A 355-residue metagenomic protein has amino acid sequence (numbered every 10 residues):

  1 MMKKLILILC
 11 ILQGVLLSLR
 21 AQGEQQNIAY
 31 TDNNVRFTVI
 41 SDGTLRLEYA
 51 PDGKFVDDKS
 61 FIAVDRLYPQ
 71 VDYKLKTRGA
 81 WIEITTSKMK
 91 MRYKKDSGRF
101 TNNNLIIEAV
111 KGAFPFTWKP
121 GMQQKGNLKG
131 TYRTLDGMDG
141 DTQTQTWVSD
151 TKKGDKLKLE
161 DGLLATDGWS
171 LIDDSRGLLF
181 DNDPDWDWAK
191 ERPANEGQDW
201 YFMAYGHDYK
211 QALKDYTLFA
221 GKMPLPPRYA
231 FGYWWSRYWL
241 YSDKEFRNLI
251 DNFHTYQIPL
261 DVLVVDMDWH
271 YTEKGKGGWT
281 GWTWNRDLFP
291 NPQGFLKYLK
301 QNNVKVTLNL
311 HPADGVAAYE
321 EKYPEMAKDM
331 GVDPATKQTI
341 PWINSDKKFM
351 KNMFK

Functional and structural regions predicted by a protein language model:
M1-E24: Bacterial Sec-dependent N-terminal signal peptides
Q25-Y49: Mature N-terminal segment immediately following signal peptide/propeptide cleavage in secreted/periplasmic
I28-Y30, R36-T38, V71-T77, I82-E83 (+1 more regions): Short, exposed beta-strand/loop patches in secreted or surface proteins that constitute
I40-G79: A low-complexity, Ser/Thr/Gly/Pro-enriched, surface-exposed linker/loop concept that marks segments flanking
D58-S60, K95-D96, N103-L105, D173-S175 (+5 more regions): Short, solvent-exposed loop/turn and secondary-structure capping segments
T77-P227, R237, D243, I250-T255: Catalytic and substrate-binding clefts that recognize carbohydrates or anionic sugar/phosphate headgroups
P224-K355: Aromatic-lined carbohydrate-binding/catalytic grooves of carbohydrate-active enzymes
